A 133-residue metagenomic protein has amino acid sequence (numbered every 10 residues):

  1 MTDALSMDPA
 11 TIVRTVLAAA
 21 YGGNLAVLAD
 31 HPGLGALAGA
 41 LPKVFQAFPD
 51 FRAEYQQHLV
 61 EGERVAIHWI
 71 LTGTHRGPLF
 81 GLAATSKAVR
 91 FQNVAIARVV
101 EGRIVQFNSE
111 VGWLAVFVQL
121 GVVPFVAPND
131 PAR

Functional and structural regions predicted by a protein language model:
M1-R133: C-terminal and inter-domain tail/linker signature
